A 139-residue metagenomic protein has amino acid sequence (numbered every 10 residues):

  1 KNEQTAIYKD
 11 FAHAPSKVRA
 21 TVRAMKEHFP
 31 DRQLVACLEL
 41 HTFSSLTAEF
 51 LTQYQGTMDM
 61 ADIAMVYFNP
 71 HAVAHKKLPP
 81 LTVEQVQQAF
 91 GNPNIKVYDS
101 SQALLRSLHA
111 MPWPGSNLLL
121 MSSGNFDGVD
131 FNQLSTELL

Functional and structural regions predicted by a protein language model:
K1-L139: ATP-dependent carboxylate-amine ligase
